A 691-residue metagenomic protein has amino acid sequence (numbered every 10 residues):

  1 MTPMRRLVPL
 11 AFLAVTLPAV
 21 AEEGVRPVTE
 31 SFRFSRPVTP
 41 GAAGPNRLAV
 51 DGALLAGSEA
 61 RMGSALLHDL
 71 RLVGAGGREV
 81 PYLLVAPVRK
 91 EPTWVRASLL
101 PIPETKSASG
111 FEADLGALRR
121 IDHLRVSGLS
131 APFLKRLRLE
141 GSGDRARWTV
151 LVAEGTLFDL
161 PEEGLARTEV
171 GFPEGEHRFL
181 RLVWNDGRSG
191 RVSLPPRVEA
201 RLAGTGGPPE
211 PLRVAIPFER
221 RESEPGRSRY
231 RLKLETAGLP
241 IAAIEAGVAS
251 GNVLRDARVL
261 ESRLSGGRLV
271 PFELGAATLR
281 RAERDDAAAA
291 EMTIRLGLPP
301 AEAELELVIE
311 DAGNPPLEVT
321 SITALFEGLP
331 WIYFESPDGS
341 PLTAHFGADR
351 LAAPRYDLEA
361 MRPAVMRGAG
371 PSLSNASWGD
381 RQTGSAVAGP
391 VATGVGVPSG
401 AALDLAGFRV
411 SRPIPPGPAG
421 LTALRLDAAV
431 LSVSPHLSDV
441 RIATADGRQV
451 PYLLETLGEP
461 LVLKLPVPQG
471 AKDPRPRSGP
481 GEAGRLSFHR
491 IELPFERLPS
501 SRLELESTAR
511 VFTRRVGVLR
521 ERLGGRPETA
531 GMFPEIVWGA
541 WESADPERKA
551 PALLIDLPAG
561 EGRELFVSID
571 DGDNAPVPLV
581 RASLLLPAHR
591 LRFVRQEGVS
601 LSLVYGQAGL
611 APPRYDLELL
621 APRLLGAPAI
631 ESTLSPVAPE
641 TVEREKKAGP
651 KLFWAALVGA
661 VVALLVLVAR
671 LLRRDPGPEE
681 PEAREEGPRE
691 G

Functional and structural regions predicted by a protein language model:
V8-T16: Bacterial N-terminal signal peptides
E22-K106, F133-R138, G175-H177, V183-P240 (+7 more regions): Activation corresponds to long, low-complexity, non-globular regions
V38, P87, V150-D159, A215-R220 (+4 more regions): Solvent-exposed serine/threonine-rich low-complexity stretches and specific carbohydrate-binding patches
P45-R47, E162-R167, R284-M292, L421-A423 (+1 more regions): Aromatic sugar-binding surface patches on proteins that engage polysaccharides or sugar-phosphate polymers
L70, R119-A131, L182, L239-S250 (+3 more regions): A short beta-strand element within beta-rich, extracytoplasmic domains of secreted/secretory-pathway proteins
A108, A117-H123, R227, T236-A243 (+5 more regions): Extended extracellular/luminal ectodomain segments enriched in beta-structured repeat modules
I121-D122, P173-D186, P240-A242, L298-D311 (+2 more regions): Noncatalytic modules at the cell exterior or secretory-pathway interfaces, chiefly beta-strand-rich lectin/adhesion
L298-P300, E310-S321, M532-Q607: Membrane-proximal low-complexity regions enriched in glycine and acidic/polar residues
